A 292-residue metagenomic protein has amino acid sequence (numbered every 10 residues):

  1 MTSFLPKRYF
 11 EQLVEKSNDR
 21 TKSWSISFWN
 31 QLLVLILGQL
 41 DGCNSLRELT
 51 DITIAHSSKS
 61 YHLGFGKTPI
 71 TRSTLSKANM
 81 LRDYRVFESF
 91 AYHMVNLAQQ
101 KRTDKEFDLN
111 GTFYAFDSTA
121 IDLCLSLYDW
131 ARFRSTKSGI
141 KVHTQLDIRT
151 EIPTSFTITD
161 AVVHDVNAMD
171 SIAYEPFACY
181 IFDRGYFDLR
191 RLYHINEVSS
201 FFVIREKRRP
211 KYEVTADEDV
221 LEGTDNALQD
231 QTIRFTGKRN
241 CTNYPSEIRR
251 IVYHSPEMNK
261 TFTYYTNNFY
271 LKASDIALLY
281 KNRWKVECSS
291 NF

Functional and structural regions predicted by a protein language model:
M1-E48, I52, M80-R82, S89-H93 (+3 more regions): Single, function-defining residue in the core of a domain
I54-F65, A168-M169: Glycine-rich loop/turn
K59, Y84-V86, L97: Short helix C-cap/helix-to-loop transition motifs enriched in small/turn-promoting residues
H62-R82: Major-groove recognition helix of helix-turn-helix-like DNA-binding domains
K105: Noncatalytic carbohydrate-binding groove/subsite architecture in carbohydrate-active enzymes
A131: A glycine- and small-aliphatic-rich helix-loop capping segment at beta-alpha/alpha-beta transitions that lines
